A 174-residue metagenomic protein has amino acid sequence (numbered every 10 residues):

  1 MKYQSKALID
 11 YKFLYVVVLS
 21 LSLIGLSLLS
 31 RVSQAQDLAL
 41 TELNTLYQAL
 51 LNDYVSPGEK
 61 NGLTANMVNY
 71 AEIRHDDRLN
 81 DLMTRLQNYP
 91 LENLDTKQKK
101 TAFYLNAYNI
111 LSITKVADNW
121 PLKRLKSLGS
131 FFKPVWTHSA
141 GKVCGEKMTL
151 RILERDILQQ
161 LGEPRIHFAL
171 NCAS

Functional and structural regions predicted by a protein language model:
M1-Y11: N-terminal secretory signal peptides that target proteins for export/translocation
Y15-S27: Bacterial N-terminal signal peptides
Q36-L94, Q98-S174: Interaction/scaffold regions that mediate signaling and macromolecular assembly across diverse proteins
